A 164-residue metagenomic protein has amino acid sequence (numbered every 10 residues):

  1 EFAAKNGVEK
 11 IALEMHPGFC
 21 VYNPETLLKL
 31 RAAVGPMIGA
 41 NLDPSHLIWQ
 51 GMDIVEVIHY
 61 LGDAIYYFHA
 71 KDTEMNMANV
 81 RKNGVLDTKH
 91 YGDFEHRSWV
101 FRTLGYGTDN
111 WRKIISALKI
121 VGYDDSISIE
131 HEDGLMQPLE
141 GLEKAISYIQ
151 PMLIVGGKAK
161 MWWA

Functional and structural regions predicted by a protein language model:
E1, V57, N110, I114 (+2 more regions): Alpha-helical packing segments of well-folded alpha/beta enzyme cores
E1-G39, L139, A159, W163: Active-site acidic/histidine proton-transfer and metal-coordination neighborhood in alpha/beta enzyme cores
F2-I11, V34, K113-D124, M152 (+1 more regions): A structural motif corresponding to the C-terminal end of an alpha-helix and its immediate exit/capping segment
I11, L27, D43, F68 (+3 more regions): Conserved, mostly hydrophobic/aromatic
L13-P17, A40-H46, A70-D72, I129-H131: A cross-domain feature marking catalytic cores of carbohydrate-active enzymes and several ubiquitous metabolic/repair
P24-L28, I48-Y123, M136-E140: Gly/Pro-rich active-site loop or hairpin
S128-P138: A short, acidic, flexible beta-alpha connecting loop/helix-capping segment that sits on the rim of active
P138-K158: C-terminal helical cap(s) of enzyme catalytic domains, especially alpha/beta-barrels
